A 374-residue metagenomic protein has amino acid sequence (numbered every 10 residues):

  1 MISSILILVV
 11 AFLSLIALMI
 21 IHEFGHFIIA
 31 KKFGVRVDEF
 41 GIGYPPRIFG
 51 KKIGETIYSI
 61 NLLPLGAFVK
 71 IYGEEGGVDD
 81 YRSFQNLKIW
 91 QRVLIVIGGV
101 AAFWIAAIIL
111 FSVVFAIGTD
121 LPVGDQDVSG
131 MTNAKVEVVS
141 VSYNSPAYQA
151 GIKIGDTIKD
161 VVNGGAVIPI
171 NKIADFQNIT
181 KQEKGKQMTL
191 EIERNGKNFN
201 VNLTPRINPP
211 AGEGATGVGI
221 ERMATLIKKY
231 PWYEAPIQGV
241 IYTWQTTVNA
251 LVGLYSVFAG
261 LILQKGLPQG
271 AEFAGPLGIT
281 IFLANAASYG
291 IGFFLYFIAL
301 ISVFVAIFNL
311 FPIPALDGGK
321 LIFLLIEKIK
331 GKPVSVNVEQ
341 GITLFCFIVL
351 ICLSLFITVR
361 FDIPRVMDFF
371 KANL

Functional and structural regions predicted by a protein language model:
S3, I7, A11, K88-V96 (+3 more regions): Residue-level signature of transmembrane alpha-helical entry/exit and packing/kink sites in multi-pass membrane
S3-D80, I301, F308-F311, A315-L316 (+1 more regions): Small-residue-rich helix-interface/hinge motifs
L15-M19, K70, F103, A107 (+3 more regions): Alpha-helical transmembrane segments of multi-pass membrane proteins
F33-D38, G118-Y143, P364-N373: Alpha-helical transmembrane signal-anchor/signal-peptide segments
L63-K135, T343-C346, C352: Internal alpha-helical transmembrane segments
S83, L87, P205-V305, I322-G341 (+1 more regions): Functional transmembrane alpha-helices
A147-I173, T243: Conserved PDZ fold ligand-binding element
K153, D160-N163, D175-G219: PDZ-domain C-terminal substructure recognizer with occasional recognition of PDZ-binding tails
